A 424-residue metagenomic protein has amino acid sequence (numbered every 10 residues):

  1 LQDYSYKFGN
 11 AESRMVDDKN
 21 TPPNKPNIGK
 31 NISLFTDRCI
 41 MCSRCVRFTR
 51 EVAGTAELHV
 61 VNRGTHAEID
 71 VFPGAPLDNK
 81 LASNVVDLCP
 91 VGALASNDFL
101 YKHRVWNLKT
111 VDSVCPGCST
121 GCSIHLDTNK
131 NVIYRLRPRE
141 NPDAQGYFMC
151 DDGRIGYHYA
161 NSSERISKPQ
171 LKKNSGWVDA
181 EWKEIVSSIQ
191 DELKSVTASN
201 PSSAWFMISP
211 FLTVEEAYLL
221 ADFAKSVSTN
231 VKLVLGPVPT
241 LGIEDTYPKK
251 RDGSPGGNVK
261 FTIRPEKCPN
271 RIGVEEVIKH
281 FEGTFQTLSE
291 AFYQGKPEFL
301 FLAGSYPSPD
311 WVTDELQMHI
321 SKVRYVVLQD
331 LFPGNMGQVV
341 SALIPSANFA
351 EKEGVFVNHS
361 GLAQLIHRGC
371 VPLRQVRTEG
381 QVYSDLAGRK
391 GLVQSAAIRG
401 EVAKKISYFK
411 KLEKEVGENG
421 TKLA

Functional and structural regions predicted by a protein language model:
L1-K7, A144-G153, E215: Structured, non-catalytic alpha/beta "coupling" segments that mediate domain-domain communication and provide generic
L1-P116, T120-I124, K130-I133: Fe-S ferredoxin-like electron-transfer domains and their immediately adjacent linker/connector regions across
V16-N20, N129-S202, Y247-K279, Q294: Cofactor-/ligand-binding subdomain signature composed of acidic, glycine-rich, tryptophan-containing flexible loops
C39, T49, I69, C89 (+9 more regions): Conserved structural-core and active-site-/substrate-pathway-adjacent residues in large, well-folded domains of enzymes
C42, V52, V61, F72 (+11 more regions): Generic beta-strand/beta-sheet core signal
F48, N79-K80, N97-D98, I124-D127 (+9 more regions): Short helix/loop capping segments that flank catalytic or ligand/cofactor-binding pockets
W205-E216, Y306-S308: Gly/Ser/Thr-rich loops at beta-strand to alpha-helix junctions that form or flank small-molecule/cofactor-binding
A217, F223, V227-N419: Non-catalytic alpha/beta scaffold blocks inside enzyme catalytic domains
